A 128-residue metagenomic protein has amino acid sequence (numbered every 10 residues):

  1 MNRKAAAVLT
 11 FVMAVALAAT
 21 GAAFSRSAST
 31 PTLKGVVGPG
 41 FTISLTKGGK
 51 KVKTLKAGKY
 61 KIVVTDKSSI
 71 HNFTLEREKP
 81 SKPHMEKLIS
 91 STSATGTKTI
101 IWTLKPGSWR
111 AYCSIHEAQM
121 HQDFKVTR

Functional and structural regions predicted by a protein language model:
M1-L9: Bacterial N-terminal signal peptides that target proteins for export
T10-A18: Bacterial N-terminal signal peptides
R26-T46, I70, S91-R128: Extracellular/periplasmic metallocenter environments
F41, G58-I62: Structural beta-strand segments of beta-rich domains
K47-T54: Short beta-strand segments of immunoglobulin-like
V63, N72-E76: Beta-strand signatures of extracellular beta-sandwich domains
S81-S90: Surface-exposed loop/edge segments in extracytoplasmic proteins
